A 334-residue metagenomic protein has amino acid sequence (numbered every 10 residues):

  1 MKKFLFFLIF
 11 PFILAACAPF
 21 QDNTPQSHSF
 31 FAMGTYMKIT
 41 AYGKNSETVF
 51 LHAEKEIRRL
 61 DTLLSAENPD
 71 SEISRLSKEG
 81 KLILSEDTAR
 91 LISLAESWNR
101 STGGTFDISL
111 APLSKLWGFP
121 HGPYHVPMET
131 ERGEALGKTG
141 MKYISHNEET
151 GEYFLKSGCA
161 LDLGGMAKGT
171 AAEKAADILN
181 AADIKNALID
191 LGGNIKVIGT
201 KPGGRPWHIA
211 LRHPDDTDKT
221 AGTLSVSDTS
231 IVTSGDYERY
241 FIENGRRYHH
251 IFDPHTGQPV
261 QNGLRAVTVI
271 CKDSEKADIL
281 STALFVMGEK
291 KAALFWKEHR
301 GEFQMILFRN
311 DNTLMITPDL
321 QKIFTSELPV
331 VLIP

Functional and structural regions predicted by a protein language model:
F4-P334: Mature catalytic core of soluble alpha/beta enzymes
